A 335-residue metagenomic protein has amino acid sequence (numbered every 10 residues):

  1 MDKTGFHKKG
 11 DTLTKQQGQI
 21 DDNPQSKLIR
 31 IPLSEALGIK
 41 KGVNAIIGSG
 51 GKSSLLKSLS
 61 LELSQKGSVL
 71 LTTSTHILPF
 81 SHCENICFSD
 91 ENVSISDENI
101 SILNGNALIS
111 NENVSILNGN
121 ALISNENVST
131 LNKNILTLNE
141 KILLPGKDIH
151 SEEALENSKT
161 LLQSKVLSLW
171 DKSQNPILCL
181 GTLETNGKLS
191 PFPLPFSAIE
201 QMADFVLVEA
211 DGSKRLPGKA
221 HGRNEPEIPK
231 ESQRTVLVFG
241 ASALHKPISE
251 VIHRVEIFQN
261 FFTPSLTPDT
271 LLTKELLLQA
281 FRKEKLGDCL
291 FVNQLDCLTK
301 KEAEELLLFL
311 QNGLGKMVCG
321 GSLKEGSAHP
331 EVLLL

Functional and structural regions predicted by a protein language model:
M1-K9, G18, N23-G42: Extreme N-terminal, non-catalytic leader segments that precede Walker-type/kinase nucleotide-binding cores
L33-L63: Walker A (P-loop) phosphate-binding motif
L61-V93, L138-P176: N-terminal phosphate/diphosphate-binding loop that engages ATP/GTP or pyrophosphate donors across diverse enzyme folds
N92-L138: Long, intrinsically disordered low-complexity tandem-repeat segments
L180-A220: Phosphate-binding/switch loop-helix module in NTP-utilizing enzymes
E225-S242: Inter-motif core of Ras-like GTPase G domains
A241, C289-K300, G320-G326: G-domain G4 guanine-recognition motif of GTPases
S265-G287, F291-L295, A303: Conserved C-terminal guanine-recognition region of P-loop GTPase G domains, centered on the G4
